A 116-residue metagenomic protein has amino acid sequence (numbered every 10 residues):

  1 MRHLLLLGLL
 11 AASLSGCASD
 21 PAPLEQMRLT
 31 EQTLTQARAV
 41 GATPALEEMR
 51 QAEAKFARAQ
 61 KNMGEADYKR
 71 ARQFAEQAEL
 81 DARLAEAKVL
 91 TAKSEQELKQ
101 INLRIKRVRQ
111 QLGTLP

Functional and structural regions predicted by a protein language model:
R2-G8: Sec-dependent signal peptide recognition, specifically the positively charged N-region followed immediately by
S13-G16: C-terminal motif of bacterial Sec signal peptides marking the signal peptidase cleavage site
A18-P21: Bacterial signal peptide processing site
Q26-T33: Juxtamembrane extracytosolic/periplasmic "stalk" immediately C-terminal to the first targeting helix
T35-Q77: Post-signal-peptide N-terminal segment of Sec-exported extracytoplasmic proteins
G64-K99: Mid-chain, structured segments of secreted extracytoplasmic proteins
Q96-P116: Alpha-helical linker/edge segments of TPR/alpha-solenoid repeat scaffolds and analogous pre-/post-domain helices
